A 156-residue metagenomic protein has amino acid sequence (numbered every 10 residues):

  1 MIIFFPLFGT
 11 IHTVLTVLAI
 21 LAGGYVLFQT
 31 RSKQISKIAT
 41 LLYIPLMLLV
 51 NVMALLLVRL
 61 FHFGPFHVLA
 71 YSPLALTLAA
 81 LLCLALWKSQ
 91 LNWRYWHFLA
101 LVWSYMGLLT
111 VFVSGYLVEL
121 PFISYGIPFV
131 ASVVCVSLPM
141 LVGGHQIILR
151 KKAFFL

Functional and structural regions predicted by a protein language model:
I2-L156: Alpha-helical membrane insertion/targeting regions
